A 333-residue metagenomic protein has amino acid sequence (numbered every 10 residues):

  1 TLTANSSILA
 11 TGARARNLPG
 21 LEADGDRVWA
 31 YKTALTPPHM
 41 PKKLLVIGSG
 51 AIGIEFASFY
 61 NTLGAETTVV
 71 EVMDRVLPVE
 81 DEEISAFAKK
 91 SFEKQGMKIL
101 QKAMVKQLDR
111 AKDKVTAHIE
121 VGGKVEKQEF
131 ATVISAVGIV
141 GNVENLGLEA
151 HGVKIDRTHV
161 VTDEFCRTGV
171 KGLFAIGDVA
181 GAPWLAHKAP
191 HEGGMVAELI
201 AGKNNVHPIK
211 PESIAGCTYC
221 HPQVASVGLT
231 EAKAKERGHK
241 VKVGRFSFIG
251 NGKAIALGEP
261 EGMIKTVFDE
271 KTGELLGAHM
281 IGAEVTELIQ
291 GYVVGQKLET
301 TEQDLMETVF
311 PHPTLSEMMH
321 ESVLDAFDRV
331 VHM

Functional and structural regions predicted by a protein language model:
T1-R27, K43: Glycine/serine-rich phosphate-binding loop and adjoining beta1-alpha1 elements at the start of nucleotide-handling
L2-G12, V46-I47, T67, Q128-G138 (+3 more regions): Short hydrophobic core segments
T11, A30-K32, Q101-A103, R157 (+1 more regions): Short loop/edge segments at beta-strand edges and connector loops that shape dinucleotide/nucleotide cofactor-binding
R14-R16, L100, K154-D156, K203-S213 (+1 more regions): A short alpha-helix-loop-beta-strand transition element characteristic of N-terminal alpha/beta dinucleotide-binding
D24-M40, K127-N204: FAD-site-proximal beta/loop scaffold in flavoenzymes
V28, I52-F56, T62, N142-V143 (+2 more regions): Short glycine/serine/threonine-rich phosphate/pyrophosphate-binding segments that cradle anionic phosphate groups
L35-T36, P41-L45, A51-E126, P183-P190 (+1 more regions): Rossmann-like dinucleotide-binding cores of NAD(P)H-dependent redox enzymes
G202, C220-M333: Flexible, glycine-rich terminal cap/loop adjacent to redox cofactors in electron-transfer oxidoreductases
